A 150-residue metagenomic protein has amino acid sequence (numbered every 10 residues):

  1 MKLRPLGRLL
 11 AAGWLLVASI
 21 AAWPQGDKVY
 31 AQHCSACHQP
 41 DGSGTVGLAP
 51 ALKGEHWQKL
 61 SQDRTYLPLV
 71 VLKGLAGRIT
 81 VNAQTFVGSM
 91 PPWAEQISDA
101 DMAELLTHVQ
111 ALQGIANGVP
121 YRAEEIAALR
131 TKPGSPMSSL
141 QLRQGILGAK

Functional and structural regions predicted by a protein language model:
K2-G13: Bacterial N-terminal signal peptides that target proteins for export
V17-A21: N-terminal signal peptide c-region/cleavage motif recognized by signal peptidases
A22-G26: Boundary at the C-terminal end of the N-terminal hydrophobic targeting segment
Y30-P40, M90, L105: The canonical Cys-X-X-Cys-His
H38, L72-L75, Q113: Protein kinase-like catalytic domain
S43-T80, V87-S98: Gly/Gly-Pro-rich "capping" loops immediately C-terminal to redox-active cysteine motifs in periplasmic/lumenal
G88, I97-K150: Flexible coil segments in periplasmic/lumen-exposed cytochrome c-class electron-transfer proteins
